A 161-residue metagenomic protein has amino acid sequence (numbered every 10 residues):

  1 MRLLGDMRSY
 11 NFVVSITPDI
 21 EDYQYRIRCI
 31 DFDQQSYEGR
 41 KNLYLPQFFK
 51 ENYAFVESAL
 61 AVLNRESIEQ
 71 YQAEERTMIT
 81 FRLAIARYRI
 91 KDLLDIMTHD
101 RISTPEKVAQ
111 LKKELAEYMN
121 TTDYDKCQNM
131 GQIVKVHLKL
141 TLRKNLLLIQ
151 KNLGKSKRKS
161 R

Functional and structural regions predicted by a protein language model:
M1: Metal-dependent nuclease catalytic cores in nucleic-acid-processing enzymes, especially RNase H-like/related
L4-P18: Catalytic-loop signature of eukaryotic-like protein kinases
D19-R161: C-terminal catalytic region of ATP-dependent kinase domains
